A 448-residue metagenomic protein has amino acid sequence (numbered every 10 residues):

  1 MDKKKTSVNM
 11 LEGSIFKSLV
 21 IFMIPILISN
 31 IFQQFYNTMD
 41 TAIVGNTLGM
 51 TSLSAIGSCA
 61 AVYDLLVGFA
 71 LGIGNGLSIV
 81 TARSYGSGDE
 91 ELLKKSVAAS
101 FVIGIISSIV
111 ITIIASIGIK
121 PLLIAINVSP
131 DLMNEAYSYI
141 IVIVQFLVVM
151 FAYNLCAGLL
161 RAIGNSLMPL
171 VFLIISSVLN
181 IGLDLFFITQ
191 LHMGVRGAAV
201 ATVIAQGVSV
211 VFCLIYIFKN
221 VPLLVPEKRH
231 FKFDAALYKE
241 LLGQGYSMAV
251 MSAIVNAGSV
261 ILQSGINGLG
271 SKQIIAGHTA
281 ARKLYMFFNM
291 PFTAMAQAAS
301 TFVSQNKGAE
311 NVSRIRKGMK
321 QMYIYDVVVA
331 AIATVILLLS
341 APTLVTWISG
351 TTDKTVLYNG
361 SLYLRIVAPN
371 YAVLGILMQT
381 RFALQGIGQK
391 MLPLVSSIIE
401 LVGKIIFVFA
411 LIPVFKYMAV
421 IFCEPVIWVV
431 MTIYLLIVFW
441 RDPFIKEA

Functional and structural regions predicted by a protein language model:
M1-M23, T81-V148, H192-Y246, V303-N370 (+1 more regions): Short alpha-helical transmembrane segments in multi-pass integral membrane proteins
E12, F16-F35, M39, V62 (+8 more regions): Residue-level signal for short hydrophobic patches within transmembrane helices of multi-pass membrane transporters
I21-D40, V142, Y153, S176 (+4 more regions): Transmembrane helical elements of multi-pass membrane transporters/channels
I26, N30, A42, I79 (+14 more regions): Transmembrane alpha-helix boundary and packing residues in multipass membrane permease domains and related
I31, F35-S54, L123-P130, F186-M193 (+6 more regions): Helix-terminus/linker motif at the lipid-water interface of multi-pass membrane proteins
T38-T41, I113, L155-L159, V178-F186 (+7 more regions): Alpha-helical transmembrane segments of multipass membrane proteins
L53-I113, M150-P169, G277-A341, L374-G388 (+1 more regions): Small-residue-rich hydrophobic transmembrane alpha-helices
G74, V142-R161, P169-S177, A198-C213 (+4 more regions): Short runs within selected transmembrane alpha-helices of multi-pass transporters and secretion channels
